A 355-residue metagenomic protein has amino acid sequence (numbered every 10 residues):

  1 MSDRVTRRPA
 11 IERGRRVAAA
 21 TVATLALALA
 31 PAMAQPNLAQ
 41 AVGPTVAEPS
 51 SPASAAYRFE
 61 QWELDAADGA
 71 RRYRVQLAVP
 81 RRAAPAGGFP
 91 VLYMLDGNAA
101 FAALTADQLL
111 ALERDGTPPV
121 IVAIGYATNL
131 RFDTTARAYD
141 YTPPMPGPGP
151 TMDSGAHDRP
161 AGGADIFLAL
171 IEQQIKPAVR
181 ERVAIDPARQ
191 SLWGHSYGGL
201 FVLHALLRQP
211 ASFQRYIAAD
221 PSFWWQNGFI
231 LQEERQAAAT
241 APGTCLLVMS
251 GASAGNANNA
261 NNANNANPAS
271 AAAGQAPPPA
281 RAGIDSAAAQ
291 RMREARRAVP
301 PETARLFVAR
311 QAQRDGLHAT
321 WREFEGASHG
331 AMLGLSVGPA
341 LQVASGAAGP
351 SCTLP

Functional and structural regions predicted by a protein language model:
A34-F89: A domain-start/cap signature at the N-terminus of enzymes
G87-L170, Q174-R182: Serine-hydrolase catalytic machinery in alpha/beta-hydrolase-like enzymes
A184-H195: Alpha/beta-hydrolase fold nucleophile elbow
S191, R215-I217: Residue in the alpha/beta-hydrolase core beta-strand immediately N-terminal to the catalytic nucleophile
G194-G198, V202: Gly/Ala-rich beta-loop-alpha elbow adjacent to hydrolase catalytic centers
H204-Q214: Conserved hydrolase catalytic core segment
D220-T320: The feature captures the conserved acid-bearing segment of alpha/beta-hydrolase catalytic domains
F324-G330: Histidine-bearing beta->alpha loop at or near hydrolase active sites
